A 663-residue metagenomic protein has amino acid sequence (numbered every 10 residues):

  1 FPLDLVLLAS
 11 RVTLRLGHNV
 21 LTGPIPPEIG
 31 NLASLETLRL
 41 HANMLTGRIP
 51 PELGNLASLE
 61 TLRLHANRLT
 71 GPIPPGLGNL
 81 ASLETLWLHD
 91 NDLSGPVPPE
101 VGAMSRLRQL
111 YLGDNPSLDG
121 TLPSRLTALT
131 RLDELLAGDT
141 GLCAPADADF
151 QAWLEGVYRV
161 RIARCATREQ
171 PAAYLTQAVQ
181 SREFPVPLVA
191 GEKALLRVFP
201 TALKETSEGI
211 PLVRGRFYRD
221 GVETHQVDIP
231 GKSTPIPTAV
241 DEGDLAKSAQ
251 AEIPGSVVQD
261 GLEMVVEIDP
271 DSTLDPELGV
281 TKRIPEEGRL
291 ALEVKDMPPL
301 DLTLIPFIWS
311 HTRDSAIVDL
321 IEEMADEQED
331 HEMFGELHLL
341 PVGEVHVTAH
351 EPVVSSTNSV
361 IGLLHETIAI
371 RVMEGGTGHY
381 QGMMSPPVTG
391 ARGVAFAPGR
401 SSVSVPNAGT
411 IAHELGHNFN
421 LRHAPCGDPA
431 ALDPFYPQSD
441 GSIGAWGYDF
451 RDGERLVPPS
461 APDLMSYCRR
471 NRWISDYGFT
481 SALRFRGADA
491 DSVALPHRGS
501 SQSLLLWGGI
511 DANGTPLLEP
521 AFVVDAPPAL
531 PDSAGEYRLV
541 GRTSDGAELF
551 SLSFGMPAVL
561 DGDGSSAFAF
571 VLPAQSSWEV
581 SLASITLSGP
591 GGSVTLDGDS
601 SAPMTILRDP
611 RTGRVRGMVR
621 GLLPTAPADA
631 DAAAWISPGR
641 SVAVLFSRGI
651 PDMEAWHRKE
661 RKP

Functional and structural regions predicted by a protein language model:
F1-L3, I25-P27, T46-P51, I73-P75 (+3 more regions): The feature encodes a structural signal of leucine-rich repeats
V6-R11, N31-L35, G54-L59, G78-L83 (+4 more regions): Leucine-rich repeat
V12-L16, E36-L40, E60-L64, E84-L88 (+2 more regions): Conserved hydrophobic beta-strand positions in leucine-rich repeat
N19, L40-N43, N67, N91 (+2 more regions): Consensus "Asn ladder" position of solenoid repeat domains
R108-T167: Leucine-rich solenoid repeat scaffolds
R168-E169, Y174-S181, G191-I253, L262 (+3 more regions): Extracellular glycoprotein-like low-complexity segments
G231, G399-N471: The catalytic-center signature of Zn2+-dependent metalloproteases
L292-L432: Active-site-proximal segment of zinc-dependent metalloprotease catalytic domains
